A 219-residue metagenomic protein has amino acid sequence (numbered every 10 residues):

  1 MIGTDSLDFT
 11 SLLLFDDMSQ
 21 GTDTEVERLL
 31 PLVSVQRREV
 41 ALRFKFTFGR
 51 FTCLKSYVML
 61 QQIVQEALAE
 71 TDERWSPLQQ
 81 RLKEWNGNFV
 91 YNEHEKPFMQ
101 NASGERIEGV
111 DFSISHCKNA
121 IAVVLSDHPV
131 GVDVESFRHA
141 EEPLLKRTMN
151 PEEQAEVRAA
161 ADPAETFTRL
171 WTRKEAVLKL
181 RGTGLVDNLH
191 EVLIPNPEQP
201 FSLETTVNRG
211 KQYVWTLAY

Functional and structural regions predicted by a protein language model:
M1-Y219: Core catalytic alpha/beta fold that binds nucleotide/phospho-ligands
